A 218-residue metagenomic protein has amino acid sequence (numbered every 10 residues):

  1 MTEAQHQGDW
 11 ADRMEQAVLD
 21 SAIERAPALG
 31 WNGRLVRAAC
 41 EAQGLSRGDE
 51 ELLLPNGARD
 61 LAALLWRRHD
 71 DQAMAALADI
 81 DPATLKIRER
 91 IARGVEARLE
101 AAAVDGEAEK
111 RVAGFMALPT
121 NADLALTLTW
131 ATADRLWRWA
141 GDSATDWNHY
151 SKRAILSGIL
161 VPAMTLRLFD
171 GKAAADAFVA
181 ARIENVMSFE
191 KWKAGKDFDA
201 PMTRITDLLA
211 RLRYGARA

Functional and structural regions predicted by a protein language model:
T2, F169-A218: C-terminal peripheral helix-coil segments that are non-catalytic and often amphipathic
T2-G48, N56-A63, R67: Short, amphipathic alpha-helix enriched in basic
D12, A76-R111: Hydrophobic alpha-helical connector segments
V18, L35, L61, L65 (+8 more regions): Residue-level detector of well-ordered alpha-helical segments, enriched for hydrophobic/aromatic packing positions
A101-D123, T127-W130: Amphipathic alpha-helical segments used for helix-helix packing
T120-D142, Y150-L160: Amphipathic alpha-helical packing segments from all-alpha helical-bundle domains
H149-L168, A177-N185: Hydrophobic alpha-helical segments that form the core of small-molecule binding pockets and/or dimer interfaces
